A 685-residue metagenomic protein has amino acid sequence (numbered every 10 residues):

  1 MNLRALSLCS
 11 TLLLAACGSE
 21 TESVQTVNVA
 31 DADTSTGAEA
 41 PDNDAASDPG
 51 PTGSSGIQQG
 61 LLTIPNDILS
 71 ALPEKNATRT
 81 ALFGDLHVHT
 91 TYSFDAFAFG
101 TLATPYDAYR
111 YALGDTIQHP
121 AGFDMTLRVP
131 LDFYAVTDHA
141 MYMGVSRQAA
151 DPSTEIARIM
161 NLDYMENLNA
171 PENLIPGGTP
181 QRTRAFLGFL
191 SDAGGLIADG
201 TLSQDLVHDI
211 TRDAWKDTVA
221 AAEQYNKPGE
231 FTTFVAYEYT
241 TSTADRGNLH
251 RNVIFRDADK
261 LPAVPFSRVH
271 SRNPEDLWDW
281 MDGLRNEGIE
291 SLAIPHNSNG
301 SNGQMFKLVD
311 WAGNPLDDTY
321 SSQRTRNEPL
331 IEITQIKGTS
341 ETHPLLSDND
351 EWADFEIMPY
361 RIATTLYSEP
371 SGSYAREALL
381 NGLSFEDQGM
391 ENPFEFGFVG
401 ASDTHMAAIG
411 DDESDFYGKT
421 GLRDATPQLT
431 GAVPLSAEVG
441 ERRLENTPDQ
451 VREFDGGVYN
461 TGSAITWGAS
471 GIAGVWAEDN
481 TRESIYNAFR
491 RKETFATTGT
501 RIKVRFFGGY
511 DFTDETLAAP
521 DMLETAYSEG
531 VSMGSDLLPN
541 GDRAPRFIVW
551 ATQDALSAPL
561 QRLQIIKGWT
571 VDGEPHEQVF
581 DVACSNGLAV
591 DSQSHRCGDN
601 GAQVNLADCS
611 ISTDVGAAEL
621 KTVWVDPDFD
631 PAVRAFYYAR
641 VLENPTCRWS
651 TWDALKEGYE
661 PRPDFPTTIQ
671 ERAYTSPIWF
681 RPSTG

Functional and structural regions predicted by a protein language model:
N2-T11: Sec-dependent signal peptide recognition, specifically the positively charged N-region followed immediately by
L14-A16: C-terminal motif of bacterial Sec signal peptides marking the signal peptidase cleavage site
G18-Q25: Bacterial lipoprotein signal-peptidase II cleavage site
E20, P41-P105, Y109-A112, T116-M165 (+6 more regions): C-terminal functional module detector
Q25-D48: Asp/Glu-rich intrinsically disordered low-complexity tracts
N161-L196, D608: Low-complexity, serine/threonine/proline-enriched polar segments
I254-F255: Long, charge-dense tracts
D259, V269-R272: Conserved, charged catalytic cores of large soluble enzymes
